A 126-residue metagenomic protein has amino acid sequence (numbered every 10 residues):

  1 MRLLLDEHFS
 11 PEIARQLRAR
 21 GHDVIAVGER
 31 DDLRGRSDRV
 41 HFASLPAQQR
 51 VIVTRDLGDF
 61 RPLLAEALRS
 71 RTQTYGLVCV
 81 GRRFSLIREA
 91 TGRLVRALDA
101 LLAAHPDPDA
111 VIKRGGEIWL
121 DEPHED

Functional and structural regions predicted by a protein language model:
M1-E7, P11, R15-R18, R39 (+1 more regions): Acidic, PIN/NYN-like endoribonuclease modules and their adjacent C-terminal/linker elements
A14, D32-P46: TIR-domain catalytic/interaction hotspot
G21-R30: Short, basic, glycine/proline-bearing loop/turn elements
D32, G58-F60, A67: Positions that flank functional sites
S44-L63: Acidic, metal-binding active-site segment of PIN/NYN-like and related structure-specific nucleases
